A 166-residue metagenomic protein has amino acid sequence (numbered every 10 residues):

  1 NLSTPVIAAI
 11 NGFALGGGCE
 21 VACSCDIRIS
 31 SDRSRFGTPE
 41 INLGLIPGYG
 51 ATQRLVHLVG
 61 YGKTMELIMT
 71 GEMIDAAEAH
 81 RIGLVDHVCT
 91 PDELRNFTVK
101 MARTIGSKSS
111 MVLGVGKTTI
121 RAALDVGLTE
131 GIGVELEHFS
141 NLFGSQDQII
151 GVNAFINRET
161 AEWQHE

Functional and structural regions predicted by a protein language model:
N1, A9, L15-M69, I82 (+1 more regions): CoA-thioester-processing core
I27, E66, T70-E72, E78 (+2 more regions): Well-ordered beta-strand positions
I29-S34, V85-G133, E137, N141 (+2 more regions): C-terminal long alpha-helix characteristic of the crotonase
Y61-M65, I74-R81, K108-G114: Short, structured loop/turn "capping" segments at alpha-beta junctions
L67-I68, G116-T119, F155: Short alpha-helical scaffolding segments that buttress acidic/His motifs in well-ordered protein cores
I150-E166: Short, basic/aromatic-enriched C-terminal tail that caps enzymatic domains
